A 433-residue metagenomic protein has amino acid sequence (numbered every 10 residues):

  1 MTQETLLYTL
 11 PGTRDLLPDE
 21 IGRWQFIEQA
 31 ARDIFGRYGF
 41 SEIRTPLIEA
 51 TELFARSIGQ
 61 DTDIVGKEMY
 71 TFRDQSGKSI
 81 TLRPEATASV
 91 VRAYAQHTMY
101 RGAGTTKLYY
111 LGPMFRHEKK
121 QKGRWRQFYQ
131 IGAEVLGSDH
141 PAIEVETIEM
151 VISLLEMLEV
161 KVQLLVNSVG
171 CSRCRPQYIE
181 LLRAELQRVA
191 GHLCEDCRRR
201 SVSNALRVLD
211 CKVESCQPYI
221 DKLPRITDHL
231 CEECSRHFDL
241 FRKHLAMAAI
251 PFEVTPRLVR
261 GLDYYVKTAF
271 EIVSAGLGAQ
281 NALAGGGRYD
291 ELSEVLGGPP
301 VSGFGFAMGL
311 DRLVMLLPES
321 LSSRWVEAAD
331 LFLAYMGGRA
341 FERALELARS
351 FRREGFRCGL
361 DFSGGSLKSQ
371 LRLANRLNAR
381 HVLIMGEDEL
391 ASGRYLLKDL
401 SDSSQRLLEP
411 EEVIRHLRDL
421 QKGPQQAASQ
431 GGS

Functional and structural regions predicted by a protein language model:
M1-S433: TRNA-recognition modules of translation machinery and tRNA-sensing kinases, especially anticodon-binding
